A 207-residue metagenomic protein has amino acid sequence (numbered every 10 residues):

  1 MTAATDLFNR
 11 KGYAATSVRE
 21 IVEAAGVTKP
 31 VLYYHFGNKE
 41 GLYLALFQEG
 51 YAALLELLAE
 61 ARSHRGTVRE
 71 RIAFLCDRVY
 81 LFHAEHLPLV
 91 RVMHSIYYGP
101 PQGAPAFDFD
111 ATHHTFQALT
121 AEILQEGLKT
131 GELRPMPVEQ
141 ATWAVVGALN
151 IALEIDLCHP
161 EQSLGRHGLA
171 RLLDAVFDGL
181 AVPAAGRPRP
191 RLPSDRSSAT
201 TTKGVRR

Functional and structural regions predicted by a protein language model:
M1-A4, I21, L46-G50, L54 (+1 more regions): Generic hydrophobic, amphipathic alpha-helix propensity
T2, R69-L87, R91, E139-W143 (+2 more regions): Amphipathic alpha-helical segments that line or abut small-molecule/effector binding pockets and mediate allosteric
A3, L7-G41, A45: Helix-turn-helix
A45, A59-E85, T142-V145, A185 (+1 more regions): Hydrophobic alpha-helical connector segments
A52-L55, A59-E60, E85, G103-T130 (+2 more regions): Amphipathic alpha-helical packing segments from all-alpha helical-bundle domains
R78-L81, Q117-K129, G147-A148, E154-R207: C-terminal peripheral helix-coil segments that are non-catalytic and often amphipathic
A84-A104, I155-L157: Amphipathic alpha-helical segments used for helix-helix packing
